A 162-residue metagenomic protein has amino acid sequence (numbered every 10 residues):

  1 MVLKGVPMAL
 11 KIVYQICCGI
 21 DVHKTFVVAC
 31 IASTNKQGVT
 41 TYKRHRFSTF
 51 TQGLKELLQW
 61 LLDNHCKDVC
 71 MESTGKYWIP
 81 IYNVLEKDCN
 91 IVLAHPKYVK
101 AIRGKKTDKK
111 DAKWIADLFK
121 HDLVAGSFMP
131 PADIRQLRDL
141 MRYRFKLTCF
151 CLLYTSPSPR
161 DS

Functional and structural regions predicted by a protein language model:
M1-S156: Phosphate- and other anionic-substrate recognition elements at nucleic-acid/protein interfaces
P157-S162: A short, hydrophobic C-terminal helix/tail in secreted or cell-surface proteins
